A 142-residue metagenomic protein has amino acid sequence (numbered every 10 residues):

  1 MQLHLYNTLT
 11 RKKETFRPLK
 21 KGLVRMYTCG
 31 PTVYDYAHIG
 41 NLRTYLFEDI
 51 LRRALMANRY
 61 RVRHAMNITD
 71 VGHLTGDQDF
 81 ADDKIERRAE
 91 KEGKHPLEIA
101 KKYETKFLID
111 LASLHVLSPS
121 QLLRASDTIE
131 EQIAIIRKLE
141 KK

Functional and structural regions predicted by a protein language model:
M1-K142: NTP-dependent nucleotidyl-transfer catalytic core
